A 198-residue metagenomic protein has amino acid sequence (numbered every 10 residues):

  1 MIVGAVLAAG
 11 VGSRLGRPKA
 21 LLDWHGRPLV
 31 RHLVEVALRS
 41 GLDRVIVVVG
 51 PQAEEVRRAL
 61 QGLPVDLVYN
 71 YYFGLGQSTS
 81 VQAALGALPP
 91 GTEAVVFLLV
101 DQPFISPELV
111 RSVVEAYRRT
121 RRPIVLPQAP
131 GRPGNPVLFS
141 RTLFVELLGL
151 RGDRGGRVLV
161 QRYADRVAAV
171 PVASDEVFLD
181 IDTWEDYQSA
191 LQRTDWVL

Functional and structural regions predicted by a protein language model:
M1-V100, F104-P133, Y163-V172: Nucleotide and nucleotide-moiety/phosphate-recognizing core
G12, L22, F144-V145, Q188: Nucleotide phosphate-binding site architecture
Q82-A84, T142-L147: Short beta-strand and adjoining strand-loop segment in the mid-core of the Rossmann-like NAD(P)-dependent dehydrogenase
I105, N135, L148-G152: Short, well-structured alpha-helical patches and their helix-loop capping segments that border functional surfaces
N135-F139, L179-I181: Short glycine- and hydrophobic/aromatic-rich loop-to-beta-strand nucleating segment in the catalytic cores
V145, G149-L198: Conserved alpha/beta core of the MobA/IspD/sugar-nucleotide pyrophosphorylase nucleotidyltransferase superfamily
